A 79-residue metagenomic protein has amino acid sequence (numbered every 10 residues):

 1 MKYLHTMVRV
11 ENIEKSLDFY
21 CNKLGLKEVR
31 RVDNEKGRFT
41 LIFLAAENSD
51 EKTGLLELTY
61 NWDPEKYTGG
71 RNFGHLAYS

Functional and structural regions predicted by a protein language model:
M1-L4: Extreme N-terminal starter segment of soluble prokaryotic enzymes
M7-T53: Core segments of cupin and vicinal oxygen chelate
V10-K15, K52, N61-S79: Vicinal oxygen chelate
